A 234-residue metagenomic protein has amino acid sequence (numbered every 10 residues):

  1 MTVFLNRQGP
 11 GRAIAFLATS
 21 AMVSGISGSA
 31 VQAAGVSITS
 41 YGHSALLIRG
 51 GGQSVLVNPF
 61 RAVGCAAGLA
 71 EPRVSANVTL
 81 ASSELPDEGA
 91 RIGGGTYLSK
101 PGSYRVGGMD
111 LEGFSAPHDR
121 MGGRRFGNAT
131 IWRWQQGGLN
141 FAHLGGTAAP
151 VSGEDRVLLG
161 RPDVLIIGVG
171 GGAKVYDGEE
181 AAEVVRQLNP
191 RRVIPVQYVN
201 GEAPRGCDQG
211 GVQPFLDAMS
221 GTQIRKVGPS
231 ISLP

Functional and structural regions predicted by a protein language model:
M1-S24: Bacterial N-terminal signal peptides that target proteins for export
S20, A30-V31: Cleavable N-terminal signal peptides
V31-V74, V78, D87, G94-G160 (+3 more regions): Core dinuclear metal-dependent hydrolase active-site scaffold
A76, P162-V164, G178-Y198: Proline-aspartate-enriched helix->loop->beta-strand connector
G89-A90, V151-S152, A173-E179, E202-C207: Extracytoplasmic/secreted cell-surface and envelope-processing proteins
R125-F126, R192-P234: Binuclear metal-ion centers of metallo-dependent hydrolases, dominated by the metallo-beta-lactamase
F126-G127, G160, D177-V184, D208-G211: Charged helix-capping and loop-helix junction motifs
